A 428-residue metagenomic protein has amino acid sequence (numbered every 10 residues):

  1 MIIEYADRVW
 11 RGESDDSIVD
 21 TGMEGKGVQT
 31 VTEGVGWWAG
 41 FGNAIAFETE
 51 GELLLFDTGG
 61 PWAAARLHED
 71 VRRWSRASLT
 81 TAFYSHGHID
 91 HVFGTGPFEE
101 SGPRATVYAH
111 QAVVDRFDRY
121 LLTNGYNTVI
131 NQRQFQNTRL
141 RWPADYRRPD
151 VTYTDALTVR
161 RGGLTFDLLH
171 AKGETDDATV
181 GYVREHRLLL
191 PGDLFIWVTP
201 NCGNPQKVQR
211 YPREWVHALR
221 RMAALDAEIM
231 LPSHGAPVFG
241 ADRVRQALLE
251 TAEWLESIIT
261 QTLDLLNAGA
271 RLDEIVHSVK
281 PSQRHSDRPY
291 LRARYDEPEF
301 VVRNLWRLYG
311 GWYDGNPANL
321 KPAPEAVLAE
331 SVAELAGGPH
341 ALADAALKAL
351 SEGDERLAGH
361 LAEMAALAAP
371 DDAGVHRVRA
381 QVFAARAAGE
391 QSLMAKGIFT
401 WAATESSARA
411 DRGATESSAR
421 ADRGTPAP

Functional and structural regions predicted by a protein language model:
M1-Q29, I130-W142: Short, basic/low-complexity N-terminal boundary segments at the transition from targeting/disordered tails
M1-S17, L225-E228, P237-E416, D422-P428: Accessory terminal helices/loops
T21, V28, E50-G51, W62-V107 (+1 more regions): Active-site metal-binding motif and surrounding structural segment of the metallo-beta-lactamase
G22-S75, V180-G192: Conserved beta-strand hairpin/beta-sheet module of binuclear metal-dependent hydrolase folds, prominently
Q29, W38-G40, V151-T152, R160-R161 (+1 more regions): A short catalytic or substrate-binding loop motif that flags glycine-/basic-rich loops and adjacent residues that bind
G34, F47, D57, V71 (+9 more regions): Divalent metal-coordination and catalytic microenvironments
E52-L53, G60-W62, A156-T158, T165 (+1 more regions): Metallo-beta-lactamase
S78, D115-H170, E214-D226: Metallo-beta-lactamase
